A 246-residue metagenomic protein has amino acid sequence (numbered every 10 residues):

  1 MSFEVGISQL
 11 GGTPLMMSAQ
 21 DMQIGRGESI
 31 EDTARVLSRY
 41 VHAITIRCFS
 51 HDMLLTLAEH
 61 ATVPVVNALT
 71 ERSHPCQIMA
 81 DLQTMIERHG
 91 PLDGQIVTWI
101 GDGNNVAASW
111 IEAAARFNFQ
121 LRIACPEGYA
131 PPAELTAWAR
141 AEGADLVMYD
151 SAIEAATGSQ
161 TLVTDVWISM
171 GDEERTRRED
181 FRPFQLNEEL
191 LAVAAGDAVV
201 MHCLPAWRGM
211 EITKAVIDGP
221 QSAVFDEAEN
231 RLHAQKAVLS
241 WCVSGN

Functional and structural regions predicted by a protein language model:
M1-G11, H89-T164: Glycine-rich phosphate/diphosphate-binding loop of Rossmann-like nucleotide-binding domains
M1-I86, R208: Phosphate/diphosphate ligand-binding glycine-rich loop within oxidoreductases
G6, L57, A113, L190 (+1 more regions): Hydrophobic/aromatic ligand-binding patch that stacks against planar heteroaromatic rings of cofactors or nucleotides
L10, Y40, H60-A61, F117 (+3 more regions): Short, structured coil segments at secondary-structure junctions
P64-L69, L121-R122, V224-F225: Short hydrophobic/aromatic-enriched beta-strand-loop microsegments
R140-A215, S222: Rossmann-like adenosine-cofactor binding region
D218-N246: C-terminal helix-to-coil terminal segments
